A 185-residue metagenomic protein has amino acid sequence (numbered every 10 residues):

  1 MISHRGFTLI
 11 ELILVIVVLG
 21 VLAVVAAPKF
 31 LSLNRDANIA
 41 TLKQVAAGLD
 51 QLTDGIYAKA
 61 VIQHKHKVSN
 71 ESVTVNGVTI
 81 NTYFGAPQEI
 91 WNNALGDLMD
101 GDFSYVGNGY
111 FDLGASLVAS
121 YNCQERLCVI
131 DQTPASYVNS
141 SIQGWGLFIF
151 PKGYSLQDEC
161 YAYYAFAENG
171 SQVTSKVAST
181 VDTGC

Functional and structural regions predicted by a protein language model:
M1-T41, G48: N-terminal single-pass transmembrane signal-anchor helix
H4, I10, N34, H64-K65 (+2 more regions): Surface-exposed loop/turn and secondary-structure junction residues enriched for glycine/proline
V45, D54-Y57, Y163-Y164: Surface-exposed beta-strand edges and their flanking turn/coil or helix-capping segments
D50-S69: Alpha-helix exit/C-cap motif
T74-C185: Intrinsically disordered, low-complexity regions enriched in Pro/Ser/Thr/Gly and acidic residues
